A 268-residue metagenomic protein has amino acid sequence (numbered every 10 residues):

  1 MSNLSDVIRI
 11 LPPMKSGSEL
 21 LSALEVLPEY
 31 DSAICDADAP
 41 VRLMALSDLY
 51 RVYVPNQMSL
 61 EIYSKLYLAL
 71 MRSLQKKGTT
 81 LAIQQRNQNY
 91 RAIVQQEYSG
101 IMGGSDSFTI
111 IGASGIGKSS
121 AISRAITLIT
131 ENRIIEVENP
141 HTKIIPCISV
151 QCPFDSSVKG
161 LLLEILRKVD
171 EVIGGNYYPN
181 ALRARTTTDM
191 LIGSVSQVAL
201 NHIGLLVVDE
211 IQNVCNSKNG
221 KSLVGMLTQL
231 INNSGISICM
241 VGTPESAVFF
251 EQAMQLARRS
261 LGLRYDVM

Functional and structural regions predicted by a protein language model:
M1-G104: A short, basic N-terminal segment
Y63, Q75, T79-A82, R86-I93 (+4 more regions): Mid-core helix/loop region of P-loop NTP-binding domains shared across ATPases and GTPases
Y98-S123: Walker A/P-loop nucleotide-binding motif
S105-T109, C147, L205: Residue-level preference for the first positions of well-ordered beta-strands
K118, S157-K159, S246-F250: Switch/connector loops and helix/strand junctions flanking conserved nucleotide-binding motifs in nucleotide-processing
L128-P140, E171-G174: Post-Walker A helix-loop "phosphate-sensing" segment adjacent to the P-loop in P-loop NTPases
R133-P153: Conserved catalytic segments around the Walker B and adjacent sensor/switch elements of P-loop NTPase domains
V195, C215, G225-M268: The catalytic "switch" region of P-loop NTPases
